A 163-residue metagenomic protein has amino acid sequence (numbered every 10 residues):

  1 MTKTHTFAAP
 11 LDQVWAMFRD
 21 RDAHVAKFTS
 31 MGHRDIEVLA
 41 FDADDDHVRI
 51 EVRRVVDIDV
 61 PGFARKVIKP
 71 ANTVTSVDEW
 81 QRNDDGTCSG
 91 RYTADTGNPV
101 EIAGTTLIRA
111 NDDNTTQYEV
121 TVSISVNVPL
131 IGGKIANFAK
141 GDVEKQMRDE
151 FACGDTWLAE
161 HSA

Functional and structural regions predicted by a protein language model:
M1-I58: Hydrophobic ligand-binding cavity/cleft-lining segments
T6, D42, Q81, R109-A110: Well-ordered beta-strand positions
P10-Q13, P70, D142, Q146: Short amphipathic alpha-helical segments
V14-F18, V120, G154: Hydrophobic pocket/interface hotspot
H24-H33, V67-A71, D95-V100: Short, solvent-exposed secondary-structure boundary motifs
V38-R91: Glycine-rich portal/gate segments that line the openings of hydrophobic small-molecule binding cavities
I50-E51, V74, E79, C88-G141: Beta-strand/loop substructures that line and gate deep hydrophobic ligand-binding cavities in soluble
V74-V77, Q81-R82, G132-A163: A conserved amphipathic terminal alpha-helix motif
